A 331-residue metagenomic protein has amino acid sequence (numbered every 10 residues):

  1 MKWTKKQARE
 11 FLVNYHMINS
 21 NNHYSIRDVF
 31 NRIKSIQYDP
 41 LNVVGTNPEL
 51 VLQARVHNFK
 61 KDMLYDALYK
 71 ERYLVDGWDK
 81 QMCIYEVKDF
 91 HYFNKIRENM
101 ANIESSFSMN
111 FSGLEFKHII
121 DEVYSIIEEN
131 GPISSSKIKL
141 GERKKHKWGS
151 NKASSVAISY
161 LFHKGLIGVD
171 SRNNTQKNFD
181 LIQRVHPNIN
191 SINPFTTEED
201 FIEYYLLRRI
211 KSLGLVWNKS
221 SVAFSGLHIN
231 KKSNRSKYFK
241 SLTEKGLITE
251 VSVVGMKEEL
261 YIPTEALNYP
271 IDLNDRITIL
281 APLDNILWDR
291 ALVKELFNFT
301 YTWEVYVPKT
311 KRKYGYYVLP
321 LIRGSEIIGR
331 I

Functional and structural regions predicted by a protein language model:
M1-T278, D284-N285, L292, F299 (+4 more regions): Long, low-complexity intrinsically disordered regions
